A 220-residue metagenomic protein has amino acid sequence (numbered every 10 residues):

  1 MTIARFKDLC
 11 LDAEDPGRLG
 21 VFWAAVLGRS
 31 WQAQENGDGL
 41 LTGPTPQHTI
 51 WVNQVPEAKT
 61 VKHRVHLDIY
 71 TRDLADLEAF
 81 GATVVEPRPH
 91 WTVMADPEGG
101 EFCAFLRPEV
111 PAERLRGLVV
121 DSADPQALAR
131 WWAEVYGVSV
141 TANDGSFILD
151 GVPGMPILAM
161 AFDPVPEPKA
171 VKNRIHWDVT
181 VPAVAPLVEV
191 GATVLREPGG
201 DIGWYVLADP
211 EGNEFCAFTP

Functional and structural regions predicted by a protein language model:
M1-N36, L41-E86, A95-D144, L149-D201 (+1 more regions): Glyoxalase I/VOC metalloenzyme domain signal
